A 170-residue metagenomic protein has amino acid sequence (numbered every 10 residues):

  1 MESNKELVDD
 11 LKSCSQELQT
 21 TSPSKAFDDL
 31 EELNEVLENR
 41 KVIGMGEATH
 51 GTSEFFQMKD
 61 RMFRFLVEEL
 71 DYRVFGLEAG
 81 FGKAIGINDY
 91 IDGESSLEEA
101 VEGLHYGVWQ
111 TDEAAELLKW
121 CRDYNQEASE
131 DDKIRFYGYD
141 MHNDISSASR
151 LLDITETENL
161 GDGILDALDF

Functional and structural regions predicted by a protein language model:
M1-F170: Structured catalytic-domain cores with a bias toward divalent-metal coordination
